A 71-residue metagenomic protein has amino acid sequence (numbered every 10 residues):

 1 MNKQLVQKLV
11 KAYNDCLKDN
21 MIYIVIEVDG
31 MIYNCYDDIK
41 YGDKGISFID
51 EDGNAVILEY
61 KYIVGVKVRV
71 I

Functional and structural regions predicted by a protein language model:
M1-D29, V70: Short glycine-rich, low-complexity segments
N20-N54: Acidic, low-complexity, intrinsically disordered interaction modules
D38-I39, E59-V68: Structured surface patches comprising rigid loops and adjacent beta-strands/short helices at the edges of well-ordered
F48-D52, Y60, I71: Glycine-rich loops and low-complexity Gly/Arg-rich segments that provide flexible linkers or classic glycine-based
